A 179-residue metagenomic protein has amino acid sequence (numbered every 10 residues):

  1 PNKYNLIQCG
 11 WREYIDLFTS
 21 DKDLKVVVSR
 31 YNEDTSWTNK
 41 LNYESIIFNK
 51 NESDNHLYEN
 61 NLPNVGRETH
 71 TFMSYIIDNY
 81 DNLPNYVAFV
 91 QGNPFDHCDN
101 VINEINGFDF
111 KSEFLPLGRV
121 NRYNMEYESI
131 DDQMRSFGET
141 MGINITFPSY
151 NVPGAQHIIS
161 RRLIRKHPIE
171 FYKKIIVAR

Functional and structural regions predicted by a protein language model:
P1-R179: ER/Golgi luminal nucleotide-sugar-dependent glycosyltransferases, focusing on the catalytic module
